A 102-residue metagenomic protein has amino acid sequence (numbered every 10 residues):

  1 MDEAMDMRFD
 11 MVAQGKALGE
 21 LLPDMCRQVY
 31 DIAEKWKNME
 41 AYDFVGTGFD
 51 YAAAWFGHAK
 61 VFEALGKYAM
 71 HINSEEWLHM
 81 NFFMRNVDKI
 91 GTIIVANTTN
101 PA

Functional and structural regions predicted by a protein language model:
M1-A102: A SIS-like phosphosugar-recognition module
